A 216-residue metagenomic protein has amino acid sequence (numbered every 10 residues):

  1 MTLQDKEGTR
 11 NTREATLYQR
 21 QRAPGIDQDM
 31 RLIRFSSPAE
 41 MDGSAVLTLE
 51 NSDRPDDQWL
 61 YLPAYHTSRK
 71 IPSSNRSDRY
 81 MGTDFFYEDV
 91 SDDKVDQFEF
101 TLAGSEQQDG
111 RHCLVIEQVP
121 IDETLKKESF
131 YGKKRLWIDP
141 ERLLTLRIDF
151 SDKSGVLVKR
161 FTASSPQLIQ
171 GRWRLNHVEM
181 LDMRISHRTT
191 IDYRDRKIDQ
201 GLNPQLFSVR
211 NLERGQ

Functional and structural regions predicted by a protein language model:
M1-A64: N-terminal mature ectodomain segment of secretory-pathway/periplasmic proteins
G8, D42-G43, G104, G155 (+1 more regions): Glycine-centered flexibility motif
T9-T12, Q107-I116: Conserved long hydrophobic alpha-helices within structured protein cores
T16-R22, E99-Q107, S164-P166: Short amphipathic beta-strand and strand-loop transition segments with alternating hydrophobic
S36, L47, D57-Y61, T67-I71 (+2 more regions): Gly/Pro-enriched, hydrophobic low-complexity segments that function as extracytoplasmic propeptides/linkers
N211-L212: Short, low-complexity polar/charged micro-motifs in intrinsically disordered terminal tails
G215-Q216: Short, solvent-exposed mixed-charge patches
